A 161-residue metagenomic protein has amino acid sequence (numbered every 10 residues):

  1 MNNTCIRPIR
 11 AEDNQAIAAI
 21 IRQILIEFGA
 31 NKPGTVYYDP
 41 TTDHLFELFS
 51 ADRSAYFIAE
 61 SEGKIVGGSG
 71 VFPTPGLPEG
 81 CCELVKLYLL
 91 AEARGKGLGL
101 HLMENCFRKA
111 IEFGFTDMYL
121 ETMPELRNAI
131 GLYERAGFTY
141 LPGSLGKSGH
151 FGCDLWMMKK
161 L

Functional and structural regions predicted by a protein language model:
N3, E83, L120, F138-T139: A generic, residue-level signal for flexible/boundary positions that often mark functional hotspots
T4, P8-E92, M103-N105, K109 (+2 more regions): Acetyl-CoA-dependent GNAT
I6-N14, F115-P124: Generic detector of contiguous secondary-structure segments
Q15, K96, L155: Glycine-centered loop/turn positions within well-structured domains that cap or flank conserved ligand/cofactor-binding
I20-Q23, T116-Y119, M123-A136, P142-L161: C-terminal "cap" of GNAT-fold acetyltransferases
K64, L77-P78, L90-E104, I111-F113 (+3 more regions): Conserved glycine-rich acetyl-CoA-binding loop
